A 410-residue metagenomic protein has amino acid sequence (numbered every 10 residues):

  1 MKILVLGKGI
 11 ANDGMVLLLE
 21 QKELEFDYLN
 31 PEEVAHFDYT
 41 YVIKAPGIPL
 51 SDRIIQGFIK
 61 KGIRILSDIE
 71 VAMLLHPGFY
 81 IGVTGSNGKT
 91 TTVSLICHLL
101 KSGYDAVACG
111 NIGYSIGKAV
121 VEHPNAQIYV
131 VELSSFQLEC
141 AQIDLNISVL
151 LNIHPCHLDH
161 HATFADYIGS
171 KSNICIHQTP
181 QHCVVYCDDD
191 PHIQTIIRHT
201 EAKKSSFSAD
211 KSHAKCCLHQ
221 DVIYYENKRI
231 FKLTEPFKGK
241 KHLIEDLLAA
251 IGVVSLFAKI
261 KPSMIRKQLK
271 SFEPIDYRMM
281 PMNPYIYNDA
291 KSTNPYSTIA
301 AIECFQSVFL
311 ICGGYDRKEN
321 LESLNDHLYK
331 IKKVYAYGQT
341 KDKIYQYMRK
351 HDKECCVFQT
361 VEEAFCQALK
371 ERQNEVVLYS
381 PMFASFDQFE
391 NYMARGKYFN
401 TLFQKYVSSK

Functional and structural regions predicted by a protein language model:
I3-G14: Glycine-rich adenosine-cofactor-binding loop
A11, I112, T340: Hydrophobic/small residue at the entry helix of a nucleotide-binding pocket
L19, V42, V83, N111 (+11 more regions): Residue-level signal for inorganic ion chemistry
L29-N30, L66-E70, E201-H219, R266-F272 (+2 more regions): Beta-strand->loop->alpha-helix junctions that form or flank phosphate-binding loops in nucleotide-handling enzymes
E33-Y39, P46-K203, F305, C366 (+2 more regions): Phosphate-binding loop of NTP-binding sites
V184-D188, I311-G313, I331-Q339: Short internal beta-strands
P236-I331: Nucleotide phosphate-binding/pyrophosphate-handling subdomain across enzymes that bind or process nucleotide phosphates
N320-V376, K410: C-terminal helical cap/extension that packs against the catalytic core of soluble nucleotide-cofactor enzymes
